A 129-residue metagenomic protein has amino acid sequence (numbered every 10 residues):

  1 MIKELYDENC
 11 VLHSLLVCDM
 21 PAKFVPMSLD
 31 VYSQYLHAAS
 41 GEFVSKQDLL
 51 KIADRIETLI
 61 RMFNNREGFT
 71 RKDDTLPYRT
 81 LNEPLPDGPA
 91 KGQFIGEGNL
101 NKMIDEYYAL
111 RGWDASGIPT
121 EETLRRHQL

Functional and structural regions predicted by a protein language model:
M1-L129: Extended C-terminal regions of large enzymes
